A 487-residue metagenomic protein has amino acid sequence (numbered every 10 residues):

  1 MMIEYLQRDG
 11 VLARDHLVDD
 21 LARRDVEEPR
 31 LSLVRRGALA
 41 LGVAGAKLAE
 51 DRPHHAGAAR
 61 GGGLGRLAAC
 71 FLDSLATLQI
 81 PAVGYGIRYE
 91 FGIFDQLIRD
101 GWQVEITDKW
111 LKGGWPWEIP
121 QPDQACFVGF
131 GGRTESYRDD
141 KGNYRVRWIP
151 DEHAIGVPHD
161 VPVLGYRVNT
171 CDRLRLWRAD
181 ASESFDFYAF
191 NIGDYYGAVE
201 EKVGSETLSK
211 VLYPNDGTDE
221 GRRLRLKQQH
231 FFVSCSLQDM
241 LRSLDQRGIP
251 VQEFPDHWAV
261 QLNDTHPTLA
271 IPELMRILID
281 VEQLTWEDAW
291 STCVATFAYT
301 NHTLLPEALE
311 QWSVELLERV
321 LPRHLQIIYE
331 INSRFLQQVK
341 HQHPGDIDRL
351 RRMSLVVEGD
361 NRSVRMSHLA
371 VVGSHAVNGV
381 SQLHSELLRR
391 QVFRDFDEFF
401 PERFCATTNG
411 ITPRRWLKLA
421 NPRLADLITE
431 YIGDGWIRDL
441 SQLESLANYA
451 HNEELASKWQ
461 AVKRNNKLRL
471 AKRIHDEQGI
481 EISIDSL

Functional and structural regions predicted by a protein language model:
M1-L6, G10, R23, R35-R36 (+3 more regions): A conserved ligand/cofactor-binding region detector
H16-V18, V26-L31, A38-L39: Periodic, rod-like helical contexts
